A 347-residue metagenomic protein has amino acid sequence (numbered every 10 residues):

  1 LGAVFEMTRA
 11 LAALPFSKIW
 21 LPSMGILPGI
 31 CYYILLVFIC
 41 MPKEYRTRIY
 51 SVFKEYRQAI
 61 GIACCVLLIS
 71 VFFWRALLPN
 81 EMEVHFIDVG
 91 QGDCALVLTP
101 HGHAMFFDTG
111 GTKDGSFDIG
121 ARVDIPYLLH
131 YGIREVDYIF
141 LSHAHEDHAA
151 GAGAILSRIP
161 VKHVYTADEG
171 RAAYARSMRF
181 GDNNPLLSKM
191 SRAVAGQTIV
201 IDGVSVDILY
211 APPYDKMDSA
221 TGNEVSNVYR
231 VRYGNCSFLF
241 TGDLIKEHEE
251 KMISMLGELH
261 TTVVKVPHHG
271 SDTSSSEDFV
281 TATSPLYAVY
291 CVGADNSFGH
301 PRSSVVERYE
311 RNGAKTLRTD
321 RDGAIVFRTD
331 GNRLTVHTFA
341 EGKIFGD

Functional and structural regions predicted by a protein language model:
L1-D347: Non-globular, low-confidence helical/coil segments that flank catalytic cores
